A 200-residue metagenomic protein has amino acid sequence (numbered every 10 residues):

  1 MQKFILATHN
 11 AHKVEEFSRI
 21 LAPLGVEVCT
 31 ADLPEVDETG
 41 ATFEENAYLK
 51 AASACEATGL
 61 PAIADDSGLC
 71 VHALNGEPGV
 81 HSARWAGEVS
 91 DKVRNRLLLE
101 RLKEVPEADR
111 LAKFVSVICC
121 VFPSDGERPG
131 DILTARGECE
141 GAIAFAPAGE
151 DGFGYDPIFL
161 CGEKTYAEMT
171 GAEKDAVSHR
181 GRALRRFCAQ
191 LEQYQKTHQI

Functional and structural regions predicted by a protein language model:
Q2-I5, H12-I200: Anionic-ligand binding patches
